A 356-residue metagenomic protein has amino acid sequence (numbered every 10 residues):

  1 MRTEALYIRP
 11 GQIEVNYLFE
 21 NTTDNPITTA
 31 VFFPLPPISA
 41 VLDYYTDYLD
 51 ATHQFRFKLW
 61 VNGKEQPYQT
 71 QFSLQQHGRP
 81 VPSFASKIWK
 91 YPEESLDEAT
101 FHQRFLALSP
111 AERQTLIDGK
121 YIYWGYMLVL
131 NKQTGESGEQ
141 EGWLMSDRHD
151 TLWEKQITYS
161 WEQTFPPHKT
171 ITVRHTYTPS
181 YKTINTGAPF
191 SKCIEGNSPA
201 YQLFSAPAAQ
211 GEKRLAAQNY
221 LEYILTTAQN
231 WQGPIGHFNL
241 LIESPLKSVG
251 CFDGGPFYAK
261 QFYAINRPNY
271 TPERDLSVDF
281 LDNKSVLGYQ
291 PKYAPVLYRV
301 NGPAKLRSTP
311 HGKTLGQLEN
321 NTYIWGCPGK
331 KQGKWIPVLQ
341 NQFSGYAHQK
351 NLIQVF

Functional and structural regions predicted by a protein language model:
M1-Y293: Lumenal/extracellular ectodomains and adaptor appendage modules of the eukaryotic vesicle/secretory system
L49-R56, R299-G302, K331-K334: A short, compositionally biased
W60, K305-T309: Core beta-strand residues in small-molecule sensory/regulatory alpha/beta domains
I157-T158, S308-K313: Short alpha-helix capping/helix-loop boundary micro-motifs
E162, G312-Q317: Short, surface-exposed secondary-structure edge patches
Q317-N351: SH3/SH3-like beta-barrel superfamily modules
V355-F356: Short, solvent-exposed mixed-charge patches
